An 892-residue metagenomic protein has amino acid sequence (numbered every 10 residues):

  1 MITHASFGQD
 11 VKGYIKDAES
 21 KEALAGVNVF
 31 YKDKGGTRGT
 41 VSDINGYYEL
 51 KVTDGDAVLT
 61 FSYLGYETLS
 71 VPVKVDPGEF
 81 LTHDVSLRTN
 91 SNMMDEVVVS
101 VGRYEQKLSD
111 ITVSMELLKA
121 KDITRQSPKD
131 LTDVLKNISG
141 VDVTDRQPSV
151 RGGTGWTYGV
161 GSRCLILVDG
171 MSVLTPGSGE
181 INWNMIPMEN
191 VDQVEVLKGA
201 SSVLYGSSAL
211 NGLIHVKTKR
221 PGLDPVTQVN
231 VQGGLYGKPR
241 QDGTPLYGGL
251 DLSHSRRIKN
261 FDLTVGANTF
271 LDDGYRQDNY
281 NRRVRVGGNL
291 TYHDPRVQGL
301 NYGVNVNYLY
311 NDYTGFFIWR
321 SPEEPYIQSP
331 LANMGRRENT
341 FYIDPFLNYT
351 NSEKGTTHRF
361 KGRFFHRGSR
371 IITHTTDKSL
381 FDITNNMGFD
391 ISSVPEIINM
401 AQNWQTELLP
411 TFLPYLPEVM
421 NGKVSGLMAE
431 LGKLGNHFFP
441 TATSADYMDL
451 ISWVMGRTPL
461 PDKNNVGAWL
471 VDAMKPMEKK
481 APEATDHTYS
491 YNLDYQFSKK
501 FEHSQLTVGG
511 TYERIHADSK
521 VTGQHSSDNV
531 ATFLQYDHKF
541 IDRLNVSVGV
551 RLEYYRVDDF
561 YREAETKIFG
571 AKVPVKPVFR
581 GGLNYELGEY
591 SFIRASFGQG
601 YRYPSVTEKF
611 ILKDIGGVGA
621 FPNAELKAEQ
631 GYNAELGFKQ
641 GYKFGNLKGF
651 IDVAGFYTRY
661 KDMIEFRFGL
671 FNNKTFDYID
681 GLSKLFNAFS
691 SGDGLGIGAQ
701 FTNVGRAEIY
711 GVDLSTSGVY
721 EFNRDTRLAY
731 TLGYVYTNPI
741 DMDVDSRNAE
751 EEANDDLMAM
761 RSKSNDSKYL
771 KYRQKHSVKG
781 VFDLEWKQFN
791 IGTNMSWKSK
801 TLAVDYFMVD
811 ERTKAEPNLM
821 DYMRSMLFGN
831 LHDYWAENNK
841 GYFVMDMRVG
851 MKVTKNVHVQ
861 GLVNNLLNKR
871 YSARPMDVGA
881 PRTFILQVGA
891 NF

Functional and structural regions predicted by a protein language model:
K16-S20, N28-K34, S62-E67, D76 (+1 more regions): Short, acidic, small-residue-rich periplasmic hinge/interaction motif at the N-terminus of Gram-negative outer-membrane
E49-K51, M171-K198: Short acidic/polar hinge/loop motifs at secondary-structure boundaries that mediate gating or recognition
M115, T132-M171, T175: Extracytoplasmic beta-strand/coil segments of soluble accessory domains associated with Gram-negative outer-membrane
M185-N230: A beta-strand signature from Gram-negative outer-membrane beta-barrel systems, especially the internal plug domain
N230, I541-D542, F656-R659, Y678-F807: Gram-negative outer-membrane beta-barrel transporters
D272-R283, T291-H293, V297-K354, H358 (+3 more regions): Flexible loop and strand-edge segments within Gram-negative outer membrane beta-barrel domains
R359-R363, R367-T373, E586, F592-S596 (+3 more regions): Membrane-embedded beta-barrel scaffold of Gram-negative outer-membrane proteins
H503-I515, S519, G523-R659: Structural signature of Gram-negative outer-membrane beta-barrels, strongest in the C-terminal barrel of TonB-dependent
